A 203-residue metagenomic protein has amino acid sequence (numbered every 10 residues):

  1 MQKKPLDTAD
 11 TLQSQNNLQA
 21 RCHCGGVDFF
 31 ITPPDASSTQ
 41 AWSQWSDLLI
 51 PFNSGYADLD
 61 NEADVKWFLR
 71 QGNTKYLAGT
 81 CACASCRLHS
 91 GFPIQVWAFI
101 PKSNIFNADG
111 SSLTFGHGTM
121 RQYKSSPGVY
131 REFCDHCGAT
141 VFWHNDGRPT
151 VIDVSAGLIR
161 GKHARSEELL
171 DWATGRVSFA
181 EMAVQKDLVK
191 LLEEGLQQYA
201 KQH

Functional and structural regions predicted by a protein language model:
M1-R21, G26-H203: A short Gly-Trp-Pro
